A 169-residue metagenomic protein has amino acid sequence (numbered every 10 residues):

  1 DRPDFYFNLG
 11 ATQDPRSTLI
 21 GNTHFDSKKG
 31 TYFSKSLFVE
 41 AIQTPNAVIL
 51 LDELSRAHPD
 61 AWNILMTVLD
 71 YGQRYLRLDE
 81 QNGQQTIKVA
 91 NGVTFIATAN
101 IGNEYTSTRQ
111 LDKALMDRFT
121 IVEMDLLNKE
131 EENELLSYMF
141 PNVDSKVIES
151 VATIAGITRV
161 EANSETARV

Functional and structural regions predicted by a protein language model:
D1-E149, T158-R159: AAA+ P-loop NTPase catalytic core and its hallmark functional loops
V160-V169: C-terminal helical "lid" subdomain and adjoining coupling/linker elements of P-loop NTPases
